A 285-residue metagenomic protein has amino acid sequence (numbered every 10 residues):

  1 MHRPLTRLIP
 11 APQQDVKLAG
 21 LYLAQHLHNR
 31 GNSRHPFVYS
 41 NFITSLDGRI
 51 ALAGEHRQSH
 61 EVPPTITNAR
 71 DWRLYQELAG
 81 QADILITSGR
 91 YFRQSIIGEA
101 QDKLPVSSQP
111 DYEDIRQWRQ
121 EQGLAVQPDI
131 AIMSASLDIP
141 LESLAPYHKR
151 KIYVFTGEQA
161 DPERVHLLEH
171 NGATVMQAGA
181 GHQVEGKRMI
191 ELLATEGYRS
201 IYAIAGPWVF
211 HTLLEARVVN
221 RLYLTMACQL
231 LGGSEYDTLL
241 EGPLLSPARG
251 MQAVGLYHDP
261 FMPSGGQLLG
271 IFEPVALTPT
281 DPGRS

Functional and structural regions predicted by a protein language model:
M1-S285: Enzymes that bind and transform nitrogen-containing heteroaromatic metabolites
